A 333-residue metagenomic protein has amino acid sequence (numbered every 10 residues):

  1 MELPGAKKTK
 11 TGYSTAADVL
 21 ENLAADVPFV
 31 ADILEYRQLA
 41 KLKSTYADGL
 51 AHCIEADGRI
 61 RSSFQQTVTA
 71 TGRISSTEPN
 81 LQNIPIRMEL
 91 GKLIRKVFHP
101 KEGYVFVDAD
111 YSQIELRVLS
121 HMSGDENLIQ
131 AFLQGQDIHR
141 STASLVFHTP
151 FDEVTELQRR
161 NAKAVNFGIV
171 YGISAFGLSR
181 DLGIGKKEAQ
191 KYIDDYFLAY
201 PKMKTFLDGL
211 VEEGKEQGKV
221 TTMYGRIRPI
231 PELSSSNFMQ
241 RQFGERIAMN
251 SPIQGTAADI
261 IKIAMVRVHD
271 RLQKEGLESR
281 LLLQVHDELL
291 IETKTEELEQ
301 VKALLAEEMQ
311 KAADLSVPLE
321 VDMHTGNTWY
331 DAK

Functional and structural regions predicted by a protein language model:
M1-E89, H99, V105, S112-E115 (+6 more regions): Conserved "right-hand" nucleotidyltransferase catalytic core of DNA-directed polymerases
A25, R61-S62, Q66-T69, S144-L277 (+5 more regions): Conserved catalytic core of nucleic-acid polymerases
H99-E102, K274-L277, L282-H286, A313-S316: A structural signal for short secondary-structure junctions
Q113-G124: Short active-site loop/helix that positions an aromatic residue
E115, G135, H139, A257 (+1 more regions): Hydrophobic (often cysteine-bearing) scaffold residues that line and stabilize catalytic clefts of nucleotide/cofactor
E126-F132, P150-V154: Short, polar/flexible loop-turn hinges at active-site or ligand-entry regions and domain interfaces
Y200-P201, E307-L315: A common structural junction motif
D314-H324: Conserved short beta-strand edge segments in small beta-sheet-based binding/regulatory domains
